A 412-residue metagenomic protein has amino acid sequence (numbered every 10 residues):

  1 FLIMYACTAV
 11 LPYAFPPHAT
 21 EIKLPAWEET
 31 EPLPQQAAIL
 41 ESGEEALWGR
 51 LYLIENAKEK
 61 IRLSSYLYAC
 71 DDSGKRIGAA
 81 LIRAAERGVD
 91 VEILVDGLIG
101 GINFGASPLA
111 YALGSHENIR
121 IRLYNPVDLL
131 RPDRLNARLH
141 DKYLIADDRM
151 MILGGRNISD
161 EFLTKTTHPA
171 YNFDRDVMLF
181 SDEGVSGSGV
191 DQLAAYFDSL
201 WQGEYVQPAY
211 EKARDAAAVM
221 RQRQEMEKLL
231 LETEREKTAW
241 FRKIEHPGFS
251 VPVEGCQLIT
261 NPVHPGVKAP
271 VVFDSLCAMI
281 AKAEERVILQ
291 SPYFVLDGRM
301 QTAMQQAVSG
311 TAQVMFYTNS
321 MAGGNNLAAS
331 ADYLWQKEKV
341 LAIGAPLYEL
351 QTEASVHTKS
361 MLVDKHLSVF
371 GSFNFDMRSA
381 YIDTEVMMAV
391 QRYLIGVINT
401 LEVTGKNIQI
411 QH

Functional and structural regions predicted by a protein language model:
F1-I119, L129-H140, A146-H412: Charged, low-complexity intrinsically disordered terminal segments
R122: Short, internal strand/loop/helix patches that form the active-site neighborhood or redox-interaction surface
P126: Short loop/turn segments at beta-alpha junctions that line or gate ligand-sensing/allosteric surfaces
